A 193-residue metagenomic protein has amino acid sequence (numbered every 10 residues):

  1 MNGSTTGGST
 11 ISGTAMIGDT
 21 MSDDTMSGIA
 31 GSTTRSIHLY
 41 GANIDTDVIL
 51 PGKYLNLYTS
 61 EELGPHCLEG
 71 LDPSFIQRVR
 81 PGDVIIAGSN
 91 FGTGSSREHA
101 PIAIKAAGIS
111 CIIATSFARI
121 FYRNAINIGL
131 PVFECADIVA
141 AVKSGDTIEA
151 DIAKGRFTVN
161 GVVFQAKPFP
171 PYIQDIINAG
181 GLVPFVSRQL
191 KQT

Functional and structural regions predicted by a protein language model:
M1-T5, G18-P51, P184-Q192: N-terminal, positively charged, Ser/Thr/Ala/Gly-biased leader segments that form transit/presequence-like amphipathic
G8-M16: N-terminal intrinsically disordered, low-complexity tails
S32, V84, P170-Y172: Short hydrophobic "helix-edge" motifs at membrane interfaces and signal-peptide entry regions
I44, G92-E98, I177-V186: Conserved phosphate/anionic-ligand binding catalytic regions in large, soluble enzymes, centered on
L50-G52, N56-K154: Feature captures the catalytic cores and cofactor-binding loops of soluble hydro-lyases/lyases that act on carboxylate
I126-T193: Acidic, glycine-rich flexible loop/linker segments
